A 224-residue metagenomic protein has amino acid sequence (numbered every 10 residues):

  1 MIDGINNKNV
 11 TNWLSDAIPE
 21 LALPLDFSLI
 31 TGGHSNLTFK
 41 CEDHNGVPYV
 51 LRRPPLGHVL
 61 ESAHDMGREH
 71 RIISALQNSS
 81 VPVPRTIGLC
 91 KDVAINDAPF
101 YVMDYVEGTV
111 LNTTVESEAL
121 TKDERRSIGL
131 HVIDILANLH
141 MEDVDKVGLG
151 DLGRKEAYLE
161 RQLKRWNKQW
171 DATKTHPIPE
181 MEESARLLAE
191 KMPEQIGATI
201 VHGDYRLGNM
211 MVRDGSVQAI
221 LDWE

Functional and structural regions predicted by a protein language model:
M1-L25: Juxta-kinase regulatory segment immediately upstream of eukaryotic protein kinase catalytic domains
I5-N6, L159, L163, S216: Intrinsically disordered, low-complexity regions enriched in Ser/Pro/Gly/Gln/His and often acidic
L21, N45-V47, S216-V217: Short acidic/polar mixed-charge low-complexity motifs
D26-E183, L187-I200: ATP-binding pocket architecture of kinase catalytic cores
I200-H202, L207: Catalytic-loop of the protein kinase fold
L221-E224: Activation of the activation-loop gatekeeper triad in protein kinase-fold domains
